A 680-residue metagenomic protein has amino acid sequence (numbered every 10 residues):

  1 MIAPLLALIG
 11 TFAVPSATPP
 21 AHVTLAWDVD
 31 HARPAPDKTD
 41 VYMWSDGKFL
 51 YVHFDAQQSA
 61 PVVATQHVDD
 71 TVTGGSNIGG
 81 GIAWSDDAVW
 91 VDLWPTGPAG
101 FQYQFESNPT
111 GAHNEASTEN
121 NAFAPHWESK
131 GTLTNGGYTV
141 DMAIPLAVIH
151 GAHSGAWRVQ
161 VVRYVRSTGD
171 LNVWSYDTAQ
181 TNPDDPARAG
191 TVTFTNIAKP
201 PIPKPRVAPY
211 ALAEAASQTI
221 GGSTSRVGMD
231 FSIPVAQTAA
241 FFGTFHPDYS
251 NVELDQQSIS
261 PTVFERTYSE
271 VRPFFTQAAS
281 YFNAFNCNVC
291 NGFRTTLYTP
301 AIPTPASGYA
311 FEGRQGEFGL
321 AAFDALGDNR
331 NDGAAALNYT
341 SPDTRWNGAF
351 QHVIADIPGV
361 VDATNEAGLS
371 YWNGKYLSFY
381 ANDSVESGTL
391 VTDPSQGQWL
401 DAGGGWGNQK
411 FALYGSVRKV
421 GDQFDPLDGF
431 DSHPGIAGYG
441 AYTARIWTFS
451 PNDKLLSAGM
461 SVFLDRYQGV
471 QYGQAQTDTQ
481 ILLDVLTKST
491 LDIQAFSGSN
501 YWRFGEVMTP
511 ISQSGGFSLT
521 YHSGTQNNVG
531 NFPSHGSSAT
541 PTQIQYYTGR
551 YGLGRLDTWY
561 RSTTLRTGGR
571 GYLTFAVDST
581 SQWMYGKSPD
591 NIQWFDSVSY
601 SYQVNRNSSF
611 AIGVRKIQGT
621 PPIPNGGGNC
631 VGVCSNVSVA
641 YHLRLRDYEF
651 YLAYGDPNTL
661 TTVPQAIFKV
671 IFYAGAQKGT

Functional and structural regions predicted by a protein language model:
M1-A7: Sec-dependent signal peptide recognition, specifically the positively charged N-region followed immediately by
A7-A334, V670: Structural preference for beta-rich elements and adjacent junctions enriched in aromatics
K48-L50, F101-Y103, Y138, H153-W157 (+18 more regions): Outer-envelope beta-barrel architecture signal
A56-Q58, P95, I144-L146, R163 (+19 more regions): Short beta-strand segments enriched in hydrophobic/aromatic residues within well-folded beta-rich domains
A122-P125, T191-V192, L212-A215, N291-L297 (+7 more regions): Extracytoplasmic loops and strand-loop junctions of Gram-negative outer membrane beta-barrel proteins
M142, P205, A240, Y249-Q256 (+4 more regions): Catalytic-domain carbohydrate-binding cleft regions of carbohydrate-active enzymes
P200-F242, D332-G388, N452, S457-S461 (+3 more regions): Surface-exposed extracellular loop regions of Gram-negative outer-membrane beta-barrel proteins
T304, A381-T680: Exposed, low-structure sequence patches enriched in small/polar residues
